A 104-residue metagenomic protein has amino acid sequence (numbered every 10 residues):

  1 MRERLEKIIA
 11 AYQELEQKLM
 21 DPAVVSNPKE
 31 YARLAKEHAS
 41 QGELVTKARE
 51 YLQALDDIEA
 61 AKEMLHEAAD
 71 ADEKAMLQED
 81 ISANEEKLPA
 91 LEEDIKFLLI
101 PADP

Functional and structural regions predicted by a protein language model:
M1-P104: Charged, heptad-repeat coiled-coil alpha-helices that serve as long linker/dimerization "arms" in large NTP-dependent
